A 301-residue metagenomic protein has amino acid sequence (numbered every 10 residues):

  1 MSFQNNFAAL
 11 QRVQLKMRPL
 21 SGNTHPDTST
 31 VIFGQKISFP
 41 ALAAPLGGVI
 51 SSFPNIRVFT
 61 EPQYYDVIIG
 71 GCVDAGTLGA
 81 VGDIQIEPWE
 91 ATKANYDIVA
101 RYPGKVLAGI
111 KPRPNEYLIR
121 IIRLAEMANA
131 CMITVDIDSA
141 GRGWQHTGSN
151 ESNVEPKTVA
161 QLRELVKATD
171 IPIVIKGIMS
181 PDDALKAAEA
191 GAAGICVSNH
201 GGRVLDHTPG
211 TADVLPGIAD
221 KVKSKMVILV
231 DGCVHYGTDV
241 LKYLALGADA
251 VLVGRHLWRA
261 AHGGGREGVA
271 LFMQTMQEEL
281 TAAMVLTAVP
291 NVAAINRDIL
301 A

Functional and structural regions predicted by a protein language model:
M1, L257-A301: C-terminal extensions of enzymes
M1-I37, I295: An N-cap/entry alpha-helix motif that binds or orients negatively charged groups
Q4, F59-P62, D66, P156-V159 (+5 more regions): Electropositive phosphate-/nucleotide-binding environments in soluble metabolic enzymes
A8-P19, V73, T77, M127-A130 (+7 more regions): Generic secondary-structure signature for well-ordered alpha-helical cores
T24-T30, K93, Y117-R123: Short alpha-helical segments and helix-capping/turn motifs at coil-helix boundaries
V31-Q85: Active-site cofactor/substrate anionic-group-binding motifs, chiefly glycine- and Lys/Arg-rich phosphate-binding loops
Q63-R113: A gly/proline- and charged-residue-enriched helix-loop-helix capping module
G70, R101-Y102, P112-V230, G237-A260 (+1 more regions): Alpha/beta enzyme core
